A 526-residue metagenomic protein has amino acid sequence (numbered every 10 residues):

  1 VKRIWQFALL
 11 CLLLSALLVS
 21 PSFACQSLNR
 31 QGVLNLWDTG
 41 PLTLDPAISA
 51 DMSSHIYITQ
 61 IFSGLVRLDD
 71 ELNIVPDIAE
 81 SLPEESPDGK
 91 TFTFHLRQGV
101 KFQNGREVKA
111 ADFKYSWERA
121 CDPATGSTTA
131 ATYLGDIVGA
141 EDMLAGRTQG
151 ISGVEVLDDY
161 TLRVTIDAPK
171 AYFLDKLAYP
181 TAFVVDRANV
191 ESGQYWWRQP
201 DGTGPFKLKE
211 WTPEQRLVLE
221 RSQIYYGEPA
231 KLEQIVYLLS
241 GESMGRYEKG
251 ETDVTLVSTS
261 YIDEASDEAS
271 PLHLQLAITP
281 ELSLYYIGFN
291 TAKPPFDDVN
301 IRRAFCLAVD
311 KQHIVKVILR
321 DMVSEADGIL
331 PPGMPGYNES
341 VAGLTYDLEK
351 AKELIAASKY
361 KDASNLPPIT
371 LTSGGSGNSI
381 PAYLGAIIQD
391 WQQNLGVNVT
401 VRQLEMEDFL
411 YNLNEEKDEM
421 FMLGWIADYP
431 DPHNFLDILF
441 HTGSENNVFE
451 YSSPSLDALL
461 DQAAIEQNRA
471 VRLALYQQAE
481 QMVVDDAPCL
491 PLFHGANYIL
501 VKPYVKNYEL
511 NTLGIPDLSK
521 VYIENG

Functional and structural regions predicted by a protein language model:
L36, S358-A427, R469, N497: Ligand/substrate-recognition segments at binding pockets and active sites
W37-P87, E118, D201-G202: N-terminal lobe/hinge region of extracytoplasmic solute-binding protein
S81-T132, R163, R246, P295: Aromatic- and charge-enriched surface segment that lines or borders ligand/interaction sites
P83, V315, V397-N414, D437-P503 (+1 more regions): Extracytoplasmic/peripheral linker and loop segments enriched in polar/acidic and small residues with frequent Thr/Pro
V138, A145-S152, D159-Y160, T165-A230 (+3 more regions): Gly/Pro-rich hinge or "lid" segments in bacterial periplasmic/extracellular proteins
K209-E220, V236-K293, K316: Extracellular/periplasmic solute-recognition and catalytic clefts
D297-Q389, Q393, Q478, N525: Append "and occasionally in soluble cytosolic enzymes with long acidic Gly/Pro-rich linkers
I499-G526: Long beta-strand-rich cores associated with HINT superfamily self-processing modules
